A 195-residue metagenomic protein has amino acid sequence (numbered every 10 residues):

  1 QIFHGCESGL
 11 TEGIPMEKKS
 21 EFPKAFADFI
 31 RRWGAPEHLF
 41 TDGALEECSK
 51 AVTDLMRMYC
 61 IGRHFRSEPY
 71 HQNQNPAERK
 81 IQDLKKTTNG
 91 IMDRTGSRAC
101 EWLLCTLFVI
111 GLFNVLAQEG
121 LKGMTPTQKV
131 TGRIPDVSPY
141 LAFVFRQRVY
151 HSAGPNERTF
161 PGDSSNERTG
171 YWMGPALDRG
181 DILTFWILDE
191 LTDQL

Functional and structural regions predicted by a protein language model:
Q1-K86, Q128-L195: Retroviral integrase
P69-H71, P76-G123: Surface-exposed, charged/polar loop-rich segments that form substrate/cofactor-binding or regulatory interfaces
